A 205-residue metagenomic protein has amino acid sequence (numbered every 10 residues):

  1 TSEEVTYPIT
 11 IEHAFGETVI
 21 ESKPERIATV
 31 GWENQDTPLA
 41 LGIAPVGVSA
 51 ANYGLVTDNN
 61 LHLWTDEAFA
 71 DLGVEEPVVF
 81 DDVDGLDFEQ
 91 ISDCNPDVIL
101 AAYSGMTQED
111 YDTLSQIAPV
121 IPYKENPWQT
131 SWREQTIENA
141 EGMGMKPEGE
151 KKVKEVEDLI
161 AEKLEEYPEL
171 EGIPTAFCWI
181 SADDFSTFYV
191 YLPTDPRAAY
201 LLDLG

Functional and structural regions predicted by a protein language model:
T1-D36, E148-C178: Bacterial Sec-exported substrate-binding components of ABC uptake systems
E25-T29, D82-L86, G105-Q108, N126-R133 (+2 more regions): Soluble non-cytosolic domains of exported or imported proteins
Q35-D87: A short, structured surface patch at a secondary-structure boundary
L41-I43, Q116-A118, L204: Short, structured coil segments at secondary-structure junctions
V48-A50, L100-Y103, P122-P127, K146 (+2 more regions): Short beta-strand->loop
F88-I91, N95-A101, P119: Proline-aspartate-enriched helix->loop->beta-strand connector
Y111-P147: Charged, glycine-enriched surface loops/patches that mediate electrostatic binding to polyanionic ligands
T187-G205: Alpha-helical, coiled-coil/dimerization segments enriched in small aliphatic residues
